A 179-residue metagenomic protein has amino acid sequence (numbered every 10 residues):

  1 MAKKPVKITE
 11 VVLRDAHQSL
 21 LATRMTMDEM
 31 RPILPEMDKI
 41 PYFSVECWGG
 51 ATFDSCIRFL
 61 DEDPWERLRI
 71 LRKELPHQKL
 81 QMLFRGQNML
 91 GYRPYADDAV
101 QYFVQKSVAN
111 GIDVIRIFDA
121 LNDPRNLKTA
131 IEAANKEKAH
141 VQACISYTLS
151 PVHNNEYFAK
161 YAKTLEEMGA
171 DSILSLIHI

Functional and structural regions predicted by a protein language model:
M1-L20: N-terminal amphipathic alpha-helix/helix-capping segment at the start of soluble metabolic enzymes
K4-V6, P41-F43, P76-L80, I112-V114 (+2 more regions): Short, well-ordered coil/turn segments that N-cap beta-strands
A16, I117, I173: Conserved, mostly hydrophobic/aromatic
S19, T26, D38-F43, D54-I57 (+1 more regions): Metallocofactor- and cofactor-centric catalytic cores in central/energy metabolism, strongly enriched
P32-W48, A109-V114: Catalytic domains of carbohydrate-active enzymes, especially glycoside hydrolases
G49-T129, H140, I145-Y161: Active-site beta->alpha loop and helix N-cap motifs at the rims of alpha/beta catalytic domains
A134: Short hydrophobic alpha-helical segments of the AMP-binding
I177-I179: Conserved small/polar residues in nucleotide/adenosyl-binding loops
